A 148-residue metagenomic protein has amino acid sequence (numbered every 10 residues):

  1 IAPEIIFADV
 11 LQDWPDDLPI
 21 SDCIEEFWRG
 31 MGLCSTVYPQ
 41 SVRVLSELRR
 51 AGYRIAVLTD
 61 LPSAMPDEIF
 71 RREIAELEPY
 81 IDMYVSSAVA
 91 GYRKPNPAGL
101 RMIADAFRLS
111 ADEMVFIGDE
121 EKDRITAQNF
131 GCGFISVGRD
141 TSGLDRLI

Functional and structural regions predicted by a protein language model:
I1-P39, R43, R50-A51, P62-S63: N-terminal helical cap/lid subdomain that shapes the substrate entry/recognition surface in HAD-like hydrolases
V42, S46-E47, Y53, L58-I148: Asp-based, Mg2+/Mn2+-dependent phosphohydrolase catalytic module
